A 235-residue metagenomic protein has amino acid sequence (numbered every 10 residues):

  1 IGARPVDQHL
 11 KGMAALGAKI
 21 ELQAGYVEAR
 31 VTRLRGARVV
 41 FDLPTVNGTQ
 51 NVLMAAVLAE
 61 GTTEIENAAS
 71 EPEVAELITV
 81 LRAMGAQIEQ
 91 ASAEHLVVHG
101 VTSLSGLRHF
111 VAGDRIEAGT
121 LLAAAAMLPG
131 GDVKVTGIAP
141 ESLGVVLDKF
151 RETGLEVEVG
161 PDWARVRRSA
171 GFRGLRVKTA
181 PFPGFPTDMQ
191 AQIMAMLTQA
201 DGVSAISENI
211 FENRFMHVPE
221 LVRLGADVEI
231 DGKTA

Functional and structural regions predicted by a protein language model:
I1-A235: Short, structured segments at the rim of ligand-binding sites
